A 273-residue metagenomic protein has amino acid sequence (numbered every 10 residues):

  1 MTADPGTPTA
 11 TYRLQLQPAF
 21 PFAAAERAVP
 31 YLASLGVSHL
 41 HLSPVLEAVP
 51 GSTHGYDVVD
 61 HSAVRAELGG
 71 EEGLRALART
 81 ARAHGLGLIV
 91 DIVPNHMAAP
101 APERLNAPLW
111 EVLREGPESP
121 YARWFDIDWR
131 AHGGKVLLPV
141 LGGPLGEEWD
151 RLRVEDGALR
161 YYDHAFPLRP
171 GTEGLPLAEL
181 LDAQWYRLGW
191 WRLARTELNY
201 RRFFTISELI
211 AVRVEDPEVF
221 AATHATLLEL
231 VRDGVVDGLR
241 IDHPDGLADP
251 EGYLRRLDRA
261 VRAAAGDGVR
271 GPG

Functional and structural regions predicted by a protein language model:
T2-F204, D233, H243-G273: Acidic/aromatic-lined carbohydrate-recognition and catalytic surfaces of CAZymes acting on diverse glycans
R13-Q15, A211, G238: Short aromatic/hydrophobic contact patches that present stacked aromatics for nucleic-acid/ligand binding
I92-V93, A211-V212, V219: Positively charged, amphipathic and often flexible ligand-engagement surfaces
L198-F203, S207-D216: N- or domain-start disorder-to-order transition segments that initiate the globular core
V219-R232: Structured alpha-helical segments in the cores of large, soluble enzyme domains
E229, D233, G238-I241: A conserved hydrophobic secondary-structure block that centers on an alpha-helix together with its immediately flanking
